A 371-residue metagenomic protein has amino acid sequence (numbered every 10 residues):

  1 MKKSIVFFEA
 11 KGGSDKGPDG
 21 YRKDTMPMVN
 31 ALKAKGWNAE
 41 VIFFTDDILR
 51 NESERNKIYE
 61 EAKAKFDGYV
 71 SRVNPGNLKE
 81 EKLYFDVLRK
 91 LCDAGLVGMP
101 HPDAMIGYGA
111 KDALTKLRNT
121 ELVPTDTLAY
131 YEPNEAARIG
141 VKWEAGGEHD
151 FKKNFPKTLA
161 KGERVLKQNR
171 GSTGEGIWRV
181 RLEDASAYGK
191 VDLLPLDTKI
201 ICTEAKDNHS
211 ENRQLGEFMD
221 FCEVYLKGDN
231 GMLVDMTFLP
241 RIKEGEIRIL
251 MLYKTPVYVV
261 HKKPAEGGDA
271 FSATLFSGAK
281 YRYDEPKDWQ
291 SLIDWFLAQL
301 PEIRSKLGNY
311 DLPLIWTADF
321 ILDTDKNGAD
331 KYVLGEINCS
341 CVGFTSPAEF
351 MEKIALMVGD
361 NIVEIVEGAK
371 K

Functional and structural regions predicted by a protein language model:
M1-V6: Extreme N-terminal starter segment of soluble prokaryotic enzymes
F7-A10, L252: Short hydrophobic segments within beta-strands
G12-G13, D47, P75-G76, M105 (+5 more regions): Short, solvent-exposed loop/turn segments at secondary-structure junctions
G12-G146, K153-N154: Conserved N-proximal alpha/beta basic substrate-recognition cap immediately N-terminal to, or forming the N-lobe
Y69-R72, V165, V234: Structural motif
L78-K79, P100-R118, D126-N154, L159 (+3 more regions): Domain-scale recognition of functional cores that engage charged ligands
G162, R170-K306, V333: Phosphate-binding site of ATP-dependent enzymes
K287-D294, A298, R304-T317, I321-K371: C-terminal active-site "lid" helix and adjoining low-complexity regulatory extension at the edge of ATP-using catalytic
